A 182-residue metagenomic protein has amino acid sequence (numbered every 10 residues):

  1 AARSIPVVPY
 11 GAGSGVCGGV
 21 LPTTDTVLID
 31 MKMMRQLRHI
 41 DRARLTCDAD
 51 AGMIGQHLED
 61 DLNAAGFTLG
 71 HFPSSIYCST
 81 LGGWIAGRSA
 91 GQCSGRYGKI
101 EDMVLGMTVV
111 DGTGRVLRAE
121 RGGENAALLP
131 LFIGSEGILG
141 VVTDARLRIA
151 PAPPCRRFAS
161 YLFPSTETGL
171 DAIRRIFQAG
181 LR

Functional and structural regions predicted by a protein language model:
A1-M34: Glycine-rich N-terminal segment of FAD-binding domains in flavoprotein oxidoreductases, spanning the beta-loop-helix
Q36-R182: FAD-binding subdomain of flavoenzyme oxidoreductases
